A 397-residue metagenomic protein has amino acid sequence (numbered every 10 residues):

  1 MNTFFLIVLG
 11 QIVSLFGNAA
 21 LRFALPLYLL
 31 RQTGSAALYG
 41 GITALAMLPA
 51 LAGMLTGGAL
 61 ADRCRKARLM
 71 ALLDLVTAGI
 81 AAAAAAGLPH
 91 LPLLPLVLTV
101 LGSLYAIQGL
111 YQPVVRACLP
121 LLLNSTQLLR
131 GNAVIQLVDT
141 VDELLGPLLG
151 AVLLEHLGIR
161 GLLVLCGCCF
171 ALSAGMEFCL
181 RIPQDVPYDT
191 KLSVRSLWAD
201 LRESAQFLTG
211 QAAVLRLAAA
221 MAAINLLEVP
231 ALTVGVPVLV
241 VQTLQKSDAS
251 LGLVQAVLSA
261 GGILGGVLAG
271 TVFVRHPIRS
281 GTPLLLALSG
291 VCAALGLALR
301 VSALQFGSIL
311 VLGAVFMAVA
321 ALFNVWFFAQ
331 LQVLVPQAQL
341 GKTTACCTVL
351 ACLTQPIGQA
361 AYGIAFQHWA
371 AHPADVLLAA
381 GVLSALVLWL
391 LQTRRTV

Functional and structural regions predicted by a protein language model:
M1-F4, P183-A220: Juxtamembrane intracellular "pre-TM" segments in multi-pass secondary transporters
T3-Q11, M70, V97, A213-A218 (+2 more regions): Hydrophobic alpha-helix/TM-entry signal in multi-pass membrane transporters
L6-R22, A46-A59, R65-I80, L96-L154 (+4 more regions): Substrate-agnostic recognition of the 12-TM MFS/MFS-like secondary transporter fold
L21-A24, Y28, T33-T43, A133 (+2 more regions): Small-residue hotspots at the loop-to-helix junctions and early N-terminal turns of transmembrane alpha-helices
F23-A24, L157-V164, R202-L264: A single, central transmembrane helix in multi-pass transporters
Y28-Q32, R63, C118-L122, L239-L244 (+2 more regions): Helix-to-coil boundary motifs at intracellular loop junctions of multi-pass secondary transporters
A83, R202, V241-V397: C-terminal transmembrane bundle of multi-pass solute transporters/carriers
L94-Y105, R130-Y188, A256, A260 (+3 more regions): Hydrophobic alpha-helical transmembrane segments
